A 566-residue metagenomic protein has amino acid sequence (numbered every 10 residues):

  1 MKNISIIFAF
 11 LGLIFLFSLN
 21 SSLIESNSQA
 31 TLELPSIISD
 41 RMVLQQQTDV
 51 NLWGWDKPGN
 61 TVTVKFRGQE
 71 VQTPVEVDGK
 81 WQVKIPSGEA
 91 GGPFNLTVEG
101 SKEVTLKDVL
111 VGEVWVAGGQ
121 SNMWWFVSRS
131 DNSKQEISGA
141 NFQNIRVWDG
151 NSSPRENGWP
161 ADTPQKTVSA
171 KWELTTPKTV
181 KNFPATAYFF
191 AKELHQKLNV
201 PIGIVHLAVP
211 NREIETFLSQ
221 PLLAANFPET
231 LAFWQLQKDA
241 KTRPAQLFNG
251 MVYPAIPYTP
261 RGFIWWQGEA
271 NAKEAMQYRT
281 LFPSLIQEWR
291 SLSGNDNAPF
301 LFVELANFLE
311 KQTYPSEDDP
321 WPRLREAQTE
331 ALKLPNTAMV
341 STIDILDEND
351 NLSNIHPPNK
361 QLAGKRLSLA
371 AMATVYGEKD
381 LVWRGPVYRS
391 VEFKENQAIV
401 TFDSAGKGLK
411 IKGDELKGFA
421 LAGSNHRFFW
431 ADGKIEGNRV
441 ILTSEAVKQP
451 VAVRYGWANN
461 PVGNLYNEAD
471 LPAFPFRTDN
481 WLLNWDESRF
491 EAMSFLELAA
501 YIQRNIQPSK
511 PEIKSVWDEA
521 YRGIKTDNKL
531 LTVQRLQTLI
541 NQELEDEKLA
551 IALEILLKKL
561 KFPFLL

Functional and structural regions predicted by a protein language model:
M1-S5: Positively charged n-region of N-terminal signal peptides that target proteins for export
I7-F10, S28, L194, E497 (+2 more regions): N-terminal cationic amphipathic segment used for targeting or macromolecule association
A9-S18: Bacterial N-terminal signal peptides
N27-R489: Cell-envelope and extracellular/periplasmic
S488-L566: Peptidyl-prolyl cis-trans isomerase
